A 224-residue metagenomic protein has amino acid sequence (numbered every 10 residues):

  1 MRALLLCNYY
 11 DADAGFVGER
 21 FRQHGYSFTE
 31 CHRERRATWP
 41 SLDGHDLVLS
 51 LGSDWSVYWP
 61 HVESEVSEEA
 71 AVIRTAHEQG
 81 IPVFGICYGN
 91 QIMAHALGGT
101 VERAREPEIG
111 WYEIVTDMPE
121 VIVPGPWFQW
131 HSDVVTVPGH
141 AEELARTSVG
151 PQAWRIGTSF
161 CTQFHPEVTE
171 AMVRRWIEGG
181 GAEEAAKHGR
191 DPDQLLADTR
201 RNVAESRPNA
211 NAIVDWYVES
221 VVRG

Functional and structural regions predicted by a protein language model:
A3-F21, C31-E34: N-terminal beta1-alpha1 ligand-phosphate binding loop
L5, S50, E102, T116-G224: Amide-donor transfer/coupling interface in amidating biosynthetic enzymes
A14-F16, W59-H61, M93-A96, P138-G139 (+2 more regions): Short glycine-/acidic-enriched loop or helix-start segments at secondary-structure transitions that form or flank
E19-F84: Flexible gly/pro-rich beta->alpha loop and the following alpha-helix that scaffold active-site loops
T75-T100: Catalytic nucleophile loop
E102-E108: Short, electropositive alpha-helical surface patch
